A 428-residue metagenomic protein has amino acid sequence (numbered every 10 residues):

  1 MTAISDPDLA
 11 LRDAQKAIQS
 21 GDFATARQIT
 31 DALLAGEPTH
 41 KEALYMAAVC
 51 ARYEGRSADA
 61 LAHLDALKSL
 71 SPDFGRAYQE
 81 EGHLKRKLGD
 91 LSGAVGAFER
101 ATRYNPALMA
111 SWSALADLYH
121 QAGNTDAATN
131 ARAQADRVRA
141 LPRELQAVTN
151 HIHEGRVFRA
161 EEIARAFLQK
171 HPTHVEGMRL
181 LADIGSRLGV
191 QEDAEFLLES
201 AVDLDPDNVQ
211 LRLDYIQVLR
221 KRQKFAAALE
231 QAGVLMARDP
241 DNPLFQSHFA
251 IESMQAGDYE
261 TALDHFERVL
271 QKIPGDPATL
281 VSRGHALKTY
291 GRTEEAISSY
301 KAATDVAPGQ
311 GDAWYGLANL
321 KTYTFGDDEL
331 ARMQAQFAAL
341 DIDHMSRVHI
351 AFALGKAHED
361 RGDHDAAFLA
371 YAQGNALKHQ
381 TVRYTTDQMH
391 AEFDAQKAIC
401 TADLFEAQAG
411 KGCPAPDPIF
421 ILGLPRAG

Functional and structural regions predicted by a protein language model:
P7, F23, K41-E42, G75-Q79 (+10 more regions): Helix-start (N-cap) detector for alpha-helical repeat units in TPR-like alpha-solenoids, especially tetratricopeptide
Q19-S20, Y53, K87, Q121 (+8 more regions): Register position in tetratricopeptide repeats
F23, S57, L91, T125 (+7 more regions): TPR-repeat structural position
G36, Y53, S69-L70, Y104 (+8 more regions): Structural marker of alpha-solenoid helical repeat scaffolds
